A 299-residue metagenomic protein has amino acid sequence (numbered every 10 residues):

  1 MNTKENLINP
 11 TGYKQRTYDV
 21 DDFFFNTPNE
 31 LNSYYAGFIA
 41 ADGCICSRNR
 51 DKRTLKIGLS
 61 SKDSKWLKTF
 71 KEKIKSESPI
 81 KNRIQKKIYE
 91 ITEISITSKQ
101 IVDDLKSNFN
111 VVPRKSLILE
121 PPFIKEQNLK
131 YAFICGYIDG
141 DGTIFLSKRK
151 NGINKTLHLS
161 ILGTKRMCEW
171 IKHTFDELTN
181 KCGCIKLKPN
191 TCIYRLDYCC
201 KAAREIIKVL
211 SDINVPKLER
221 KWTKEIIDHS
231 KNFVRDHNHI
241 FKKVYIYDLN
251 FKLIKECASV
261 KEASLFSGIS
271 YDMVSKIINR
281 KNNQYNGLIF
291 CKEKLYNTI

Functional and structural regions predicted by a protein language model:
M1-K243, L249, A258-S267, Y271-I299: Internal intein/HINT superfamily modules and their associated LAGLIDADG
